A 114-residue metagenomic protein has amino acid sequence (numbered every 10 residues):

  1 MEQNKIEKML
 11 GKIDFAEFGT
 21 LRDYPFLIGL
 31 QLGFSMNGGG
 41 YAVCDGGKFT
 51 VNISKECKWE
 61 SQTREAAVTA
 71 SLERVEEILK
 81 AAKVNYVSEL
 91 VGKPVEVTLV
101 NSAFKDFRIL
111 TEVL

Functional and structural regions predicted by a protein language model:
M1-L114: Short beta-rich binding modules
